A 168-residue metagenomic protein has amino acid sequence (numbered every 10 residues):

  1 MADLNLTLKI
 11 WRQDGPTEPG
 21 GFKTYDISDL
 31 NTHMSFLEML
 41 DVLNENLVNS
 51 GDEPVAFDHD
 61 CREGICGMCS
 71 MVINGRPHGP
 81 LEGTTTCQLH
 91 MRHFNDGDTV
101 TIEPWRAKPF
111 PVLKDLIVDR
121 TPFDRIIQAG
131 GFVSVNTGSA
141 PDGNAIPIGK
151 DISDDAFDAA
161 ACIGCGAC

Functional and structural regions predicted by a protein language model:
M1-A167: Signature of N-terminal electron-transfer/Fe-S-associated modules in redox systems
